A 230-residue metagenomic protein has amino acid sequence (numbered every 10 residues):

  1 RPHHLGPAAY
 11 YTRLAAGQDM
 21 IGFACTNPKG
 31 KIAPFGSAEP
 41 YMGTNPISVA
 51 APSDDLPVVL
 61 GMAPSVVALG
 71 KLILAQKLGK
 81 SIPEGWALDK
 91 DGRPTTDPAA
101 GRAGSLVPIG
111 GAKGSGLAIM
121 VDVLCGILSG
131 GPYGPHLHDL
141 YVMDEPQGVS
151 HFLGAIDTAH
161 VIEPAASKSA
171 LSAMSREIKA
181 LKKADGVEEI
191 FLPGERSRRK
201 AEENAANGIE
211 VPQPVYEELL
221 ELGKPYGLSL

Functional and structural regions predicted by a protein language model:
R1-D54: A generic, well-ordered mixed alpha/beta core segment in the N-terminal half of proteins
G6, Y10, T44, G104 (+6 more regions): Conserved active-site and cofactor/substrate-binding residues in soluble primary-metabolism enzymes
R13-A16, A50, P57, G85 (+4 more regions): Predominant activation on well-ordered alpha-helical scaffold segments within soluble catalytic domains
F23, M42, A63, G116-V149: N-terminal nucleophile
F23-T26, A50-P52, L60-A63, A155 (+1 more regions): Short beta-strand segments
I32-A99: Phosphate/diphosphate-binding glycine-rich loops and adjacent basic-rich segments that engage nucleotide
L69-G130, Y141: Small-residue-enriched flexible segments
Y133-L230: Catalytic-core signal marking the mid-to-C-terminal active-site face
